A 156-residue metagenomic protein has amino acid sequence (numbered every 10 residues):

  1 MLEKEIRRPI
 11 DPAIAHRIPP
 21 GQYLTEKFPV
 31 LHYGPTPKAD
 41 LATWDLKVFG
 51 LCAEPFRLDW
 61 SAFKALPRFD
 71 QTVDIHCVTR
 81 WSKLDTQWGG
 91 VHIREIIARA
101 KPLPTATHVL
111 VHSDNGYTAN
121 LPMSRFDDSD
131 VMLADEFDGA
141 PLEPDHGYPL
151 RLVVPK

Functional and structural regions predicted by a protein language model:
M1-K156: Structured, non-membrane catalytic/scaffold regions adjacent to prosthetic-group chemistry
